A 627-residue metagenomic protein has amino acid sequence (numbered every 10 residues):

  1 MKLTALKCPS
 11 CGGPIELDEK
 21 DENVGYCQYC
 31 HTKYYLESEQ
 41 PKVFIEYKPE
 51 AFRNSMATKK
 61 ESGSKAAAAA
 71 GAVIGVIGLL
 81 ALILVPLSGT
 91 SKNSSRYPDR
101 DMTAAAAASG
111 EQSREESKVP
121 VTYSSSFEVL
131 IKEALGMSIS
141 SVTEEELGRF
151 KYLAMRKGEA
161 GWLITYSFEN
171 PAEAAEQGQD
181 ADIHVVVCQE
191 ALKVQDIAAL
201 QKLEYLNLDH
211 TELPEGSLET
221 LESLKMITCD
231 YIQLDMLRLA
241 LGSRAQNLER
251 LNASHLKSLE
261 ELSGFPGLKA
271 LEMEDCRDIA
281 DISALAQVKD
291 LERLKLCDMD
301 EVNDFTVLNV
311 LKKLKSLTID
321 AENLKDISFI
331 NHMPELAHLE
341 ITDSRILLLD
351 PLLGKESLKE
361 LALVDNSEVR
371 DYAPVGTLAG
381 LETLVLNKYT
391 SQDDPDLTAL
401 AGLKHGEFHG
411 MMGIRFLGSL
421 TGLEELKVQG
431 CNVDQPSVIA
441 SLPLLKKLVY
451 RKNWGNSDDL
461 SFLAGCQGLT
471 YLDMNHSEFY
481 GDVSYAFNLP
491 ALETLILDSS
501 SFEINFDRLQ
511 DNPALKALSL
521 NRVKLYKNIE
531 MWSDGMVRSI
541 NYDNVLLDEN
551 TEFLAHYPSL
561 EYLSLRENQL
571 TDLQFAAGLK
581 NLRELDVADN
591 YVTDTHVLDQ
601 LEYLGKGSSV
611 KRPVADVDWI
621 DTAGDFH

Functional and structural regions predicted by a protein language model:
L3-A5, V24: Residues immediately within or flanking Cys/His clusters that coordinate Zn2+ in small zinc-binding modules
C8-C11, C27-C30: Short cysteine-rich clusters marking metal-coordination/redox-active sites
L17-Y26: Short linker/helix segments within small regulatory modules
Y34-K48: Short metal-binding segments enriched for Cys and/or His
E61-S95: Alpha-helical transmembrane anchor segments and their immediate juxtamembrane flanks, especially terminal single-pass
N93-G136: N-terminal, intrinsically disordered, polar/charged segments of Gram-positive cell-envelope systems that serve as
Y152-K193, K202-S217, S223-M236, N247-S258 (+20 more regions): Concave beta-strand-loop units of leucine-rich repeat
I197, L218-L221, L241-S243, L262-F265 (+15 more regions): Hydrophobic anchor residues at the C-terminal helix/turn of individual leucine-rich repeat
